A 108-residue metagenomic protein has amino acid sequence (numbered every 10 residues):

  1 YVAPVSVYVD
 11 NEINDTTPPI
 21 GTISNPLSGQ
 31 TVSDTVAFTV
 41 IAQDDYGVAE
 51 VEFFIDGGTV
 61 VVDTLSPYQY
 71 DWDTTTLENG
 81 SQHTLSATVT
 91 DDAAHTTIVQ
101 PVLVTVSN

Functional and structural regions predicted by a protein language model:
Y1-N108: Long, low-complexity serine/threonine/glycine- and acidic-rich segments characteristic of extracellular
